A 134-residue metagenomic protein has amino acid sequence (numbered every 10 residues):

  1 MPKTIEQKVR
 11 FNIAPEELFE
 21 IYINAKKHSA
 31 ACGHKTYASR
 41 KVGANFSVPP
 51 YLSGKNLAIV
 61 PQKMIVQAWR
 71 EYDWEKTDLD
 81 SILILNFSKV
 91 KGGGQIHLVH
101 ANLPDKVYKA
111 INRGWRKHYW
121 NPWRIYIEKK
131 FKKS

Functional and structural regions predicted by a protein language model:
M1-Y37: Hydrophobic ligand-binding cavity/cleft-lining segments
P2-T4, H97-N102: A short small-residue
P2-T4, R10, E16-E17, K41-V42 (+4 more regions): Charge-dense, helix-prone N-terminal extensions
L18-F19, H28, N56, I65-Q67 (+3 more regions): Hydrophobic pocket/interface hotspot
S29-A30, Y37, S47-G92, A101-N102: Hydrophobic-ligand binding "helix-grip"
H34, K41-A44: Helix-loop segments that flank and shape redox-cofactor active sites
N102-S134: A conserved amphipathic terminal alpha-helix motif
